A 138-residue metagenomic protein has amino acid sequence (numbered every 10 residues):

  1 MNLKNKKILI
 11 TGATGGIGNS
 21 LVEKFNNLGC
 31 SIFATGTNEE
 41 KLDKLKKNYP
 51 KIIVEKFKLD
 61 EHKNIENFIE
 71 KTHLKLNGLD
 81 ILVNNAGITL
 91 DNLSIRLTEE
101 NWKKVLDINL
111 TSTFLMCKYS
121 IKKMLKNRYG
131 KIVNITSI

Functional and structural regions predicted by a protein language model:
T14-G15: Conserved glycine-rich cofactor-binding loop
L28-K44: Conserved glycine-rich Rossmann-like NAD(P)H-binding loop of the short-chain dehydrogenase/reductase
F57-N67, E99: The beta1-alpha1 cofactor-binding region of Rossmann-like NAD(H)/NADP(H)-dependent oxidoreductases
A86-L90: Conserved NAD(P)H cofactor-binding loop of Rossmann-fold oxidoreductase domains
L93-S94, N101-L106: Substrate-binding pocket helix/loop in short-chain dehydrogenase/reductase
C117-K118: A short, exposed helix-loop element centered on a Lys and neighboring polar residues
S137: Residue(s) in the substrate-gating loop at a strand-loop-helix junction that position the organic substrate next
